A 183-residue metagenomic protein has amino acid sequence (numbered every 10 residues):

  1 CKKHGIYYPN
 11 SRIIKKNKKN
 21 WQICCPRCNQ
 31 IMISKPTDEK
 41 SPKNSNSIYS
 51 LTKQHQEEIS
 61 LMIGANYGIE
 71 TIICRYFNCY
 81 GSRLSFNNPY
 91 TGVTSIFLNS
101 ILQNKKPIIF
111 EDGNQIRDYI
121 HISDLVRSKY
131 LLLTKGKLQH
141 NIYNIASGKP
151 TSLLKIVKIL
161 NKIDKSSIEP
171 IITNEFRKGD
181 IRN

Functional and structural regions predicted by a protein language model:
K2, L84-N88, I156-V157: Short aromatic-enriched loop/helix-cap "lid" or pocket-rim segments at secondary-structure transitions that line
K3-K40, N44-I72, F77, L98-Q103: Active-site Tyr-X1-5-Lys
Q30, I101-N183: C-terminal substrate-binding subdomain of Rossmann-fold SDR/epimerase-dehydratase oxidoreductases
S45-T52, Y76, F86-T94, D118-I122: The catalytic Tyr-centered alpha-helix of NAD(P)H-dependent dehydrogenases
I63, V93, F97, S128-L132: A short, amphipathic alpha-helix embedded in the catalytic core of nucleotide-handling enzymes
Y76-C79, D112: Active-site loop/turn elements of alpha/beta-hydrolase fold enzymes, especially the short glycine-/histidine-rich
C79-G81, L125: Conserved sequence/active-site signature of Rossmann-fold short-chain dehydrogenase/reductase
